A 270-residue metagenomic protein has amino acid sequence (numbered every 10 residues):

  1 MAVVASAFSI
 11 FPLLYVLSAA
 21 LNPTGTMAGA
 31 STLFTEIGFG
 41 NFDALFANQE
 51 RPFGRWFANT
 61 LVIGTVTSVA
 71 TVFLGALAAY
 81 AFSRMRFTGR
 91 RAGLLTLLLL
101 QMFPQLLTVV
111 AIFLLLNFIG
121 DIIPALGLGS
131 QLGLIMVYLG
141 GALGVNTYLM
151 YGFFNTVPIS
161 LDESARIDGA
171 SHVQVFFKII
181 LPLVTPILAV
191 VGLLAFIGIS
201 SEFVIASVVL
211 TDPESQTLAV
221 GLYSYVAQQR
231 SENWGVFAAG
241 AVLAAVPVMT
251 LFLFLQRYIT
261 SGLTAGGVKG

Functional and structural regions predicted by a protein language model:
A2-G270: A structural signal for multi-pass alpha-helical bundles of membrane permease subunits that mediate small-molecule
